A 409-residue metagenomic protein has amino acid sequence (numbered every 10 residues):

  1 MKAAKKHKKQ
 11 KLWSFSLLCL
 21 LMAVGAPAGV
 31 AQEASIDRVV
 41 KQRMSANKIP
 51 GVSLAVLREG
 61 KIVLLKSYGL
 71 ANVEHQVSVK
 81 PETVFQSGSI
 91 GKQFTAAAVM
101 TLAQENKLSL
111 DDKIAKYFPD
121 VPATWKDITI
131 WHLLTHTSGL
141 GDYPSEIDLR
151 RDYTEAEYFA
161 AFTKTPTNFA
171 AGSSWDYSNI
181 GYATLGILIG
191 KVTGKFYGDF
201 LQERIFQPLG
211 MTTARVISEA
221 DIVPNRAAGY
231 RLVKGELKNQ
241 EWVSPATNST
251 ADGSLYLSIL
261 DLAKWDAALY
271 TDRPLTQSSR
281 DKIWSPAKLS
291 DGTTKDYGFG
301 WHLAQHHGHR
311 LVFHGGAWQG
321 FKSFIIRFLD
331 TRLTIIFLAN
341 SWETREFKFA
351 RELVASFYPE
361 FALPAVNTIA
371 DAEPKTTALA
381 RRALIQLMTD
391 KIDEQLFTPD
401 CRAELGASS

Functional and structural regions predicted by a protein language model:
M1-Q10: N-terminal secretory signal peptides that target proteins for export/translocation
S14-G25: Bacterial N-terminal signal peptides
P27-A31: Sec/Tat signal peptide C-region and signal peptidase I cleavage site
E33-S87, K107-D112, E155, K164 (+3 more regions): Short, conserved catalytic-motif segment at the N-terminal edge
S45-S53, E74-H132, T167-I180, T250-G253 (+1 more regions): Short active-site loop at a secondary-structure junction that contains or immediately precedes the catalytic residue(s)
L70-V73, W125-Q319, F324: Short, surface-exposed loop or secondary-structure junction motifs that flank catalytic or metal-binding residues
F313, F324-S341: Short, well-ordered beta-strand elements
A339-G406: Short, gly/Ser/Thr-rich active-site loops of penicillin-recognizing serine hydrolases
